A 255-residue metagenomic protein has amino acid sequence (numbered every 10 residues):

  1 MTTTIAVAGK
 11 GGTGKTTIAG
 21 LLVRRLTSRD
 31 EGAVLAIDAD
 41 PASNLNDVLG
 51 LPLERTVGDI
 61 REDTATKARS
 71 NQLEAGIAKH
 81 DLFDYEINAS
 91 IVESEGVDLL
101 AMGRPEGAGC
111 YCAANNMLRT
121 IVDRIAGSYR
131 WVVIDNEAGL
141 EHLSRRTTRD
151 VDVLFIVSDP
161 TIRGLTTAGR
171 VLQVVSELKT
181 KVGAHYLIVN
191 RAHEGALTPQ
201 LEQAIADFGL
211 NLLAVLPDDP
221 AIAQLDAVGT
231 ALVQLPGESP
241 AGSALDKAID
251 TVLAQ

Functional and structural regions predicted by a protein language model:
T3-P41: Walker A/P-loop phosphate-binding motif and the immediately C-terminal alpha-helix
T4, A36, V97-L99, L212-V215: Conserved beta-strand scaffold positions in the cores of enzyme catalytic domains, especially in NTP/NDP-utilizing
S28-E95: N-terminal phosphate/diphosphate-binding loop that engages ATP/GTP or pyrophosphate donors across diverse enzyme folds
A39-A42, R191-H193, D219: Residues in the short beta-alpha loop(s) of Rossmann-like NAD(P)-binding domains
K79-A89, E93-S94, D98-I134: Cytosolic-facing regulatory segments adjacent to core modules
A113-V215, Q224: Conserved catalytic-core segment of NTP-binding enzymes
V228-S239: C-terminal boundary of histidine-terminating zinc-finger modules
P240-Q255: Extended, charge-rich low-complexity interaction segments
